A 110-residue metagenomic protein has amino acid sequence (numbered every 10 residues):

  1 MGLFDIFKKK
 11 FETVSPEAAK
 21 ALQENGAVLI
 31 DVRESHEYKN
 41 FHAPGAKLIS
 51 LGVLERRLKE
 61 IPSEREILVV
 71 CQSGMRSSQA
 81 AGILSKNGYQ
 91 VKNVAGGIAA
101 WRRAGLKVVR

Functional and structural regions predicted by a protein language model:
M1-A27, S35-E66, M75-R110: Rhodanese-like catalytic fold shared by cysteine-dependent sulfurtransferases and DSP/PTP-type phosphatases
V70: Short, surface-exposed ligand- or partner-binding patches at beta-edge/loop junctions that are enriched in aromatics
